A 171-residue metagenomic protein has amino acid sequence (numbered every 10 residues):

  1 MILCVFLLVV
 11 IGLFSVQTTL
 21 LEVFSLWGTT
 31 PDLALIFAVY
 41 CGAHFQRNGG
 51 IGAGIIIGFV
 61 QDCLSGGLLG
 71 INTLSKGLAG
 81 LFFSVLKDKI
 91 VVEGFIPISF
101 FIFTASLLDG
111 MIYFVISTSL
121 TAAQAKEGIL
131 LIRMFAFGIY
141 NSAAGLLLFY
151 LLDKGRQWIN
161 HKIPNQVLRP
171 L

Functional and structural regions predicted by a protein language model:
M1-L171: Terminal, non-globular segments
